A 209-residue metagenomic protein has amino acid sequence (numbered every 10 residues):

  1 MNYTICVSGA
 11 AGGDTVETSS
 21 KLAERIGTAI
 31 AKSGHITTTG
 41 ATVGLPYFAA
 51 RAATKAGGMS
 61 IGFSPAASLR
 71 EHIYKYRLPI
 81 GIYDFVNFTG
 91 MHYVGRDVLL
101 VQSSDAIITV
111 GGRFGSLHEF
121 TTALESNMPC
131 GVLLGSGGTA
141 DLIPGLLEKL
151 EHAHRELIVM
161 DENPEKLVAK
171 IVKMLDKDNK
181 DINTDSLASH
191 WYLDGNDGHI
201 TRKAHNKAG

Functional and structural regions predicted by a protein language model:
M1-I61, A204-A208: Glycine-rich beta-alpha loop segments
C6-A10, F63-S64, T109-G111, L133-L134: Short beta-strand segments
A23-G27, P164-A169: Short, amphipathic alpha-helical "lid/cap" segments that border enzyme active or binding sites
E24-T28, V43-G111, G115-T121: Acidic/glycine-enriched connector segments
S68-R70, Y76-I80, G131-H154, I158: Amphipathic, Lys/Arg-enriched alpha-helical "gate/interface" segment within cytosolic domains that mediates
V86-M91, R155-L167: Short acidic-hydrophobic, aromatic-tinged amphipathic segments that line or gate anion-handling sites
M91-G135, A140, D178-G209: Active-site/ligand-binding-proximal alpha/beta "capping" segment
I171-N179: Short, hydrophobic alpha-helical segments
